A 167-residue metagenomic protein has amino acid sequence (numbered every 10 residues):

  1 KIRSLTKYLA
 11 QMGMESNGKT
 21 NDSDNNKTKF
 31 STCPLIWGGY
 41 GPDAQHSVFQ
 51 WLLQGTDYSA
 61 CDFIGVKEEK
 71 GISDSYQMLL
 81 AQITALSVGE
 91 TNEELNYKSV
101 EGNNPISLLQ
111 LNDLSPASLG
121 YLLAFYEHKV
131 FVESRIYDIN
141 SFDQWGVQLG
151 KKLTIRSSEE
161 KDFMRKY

Functional and structural regions predicted by a protein language model:
K1-Y167: A SIS-like phosphosugar-recognition module
